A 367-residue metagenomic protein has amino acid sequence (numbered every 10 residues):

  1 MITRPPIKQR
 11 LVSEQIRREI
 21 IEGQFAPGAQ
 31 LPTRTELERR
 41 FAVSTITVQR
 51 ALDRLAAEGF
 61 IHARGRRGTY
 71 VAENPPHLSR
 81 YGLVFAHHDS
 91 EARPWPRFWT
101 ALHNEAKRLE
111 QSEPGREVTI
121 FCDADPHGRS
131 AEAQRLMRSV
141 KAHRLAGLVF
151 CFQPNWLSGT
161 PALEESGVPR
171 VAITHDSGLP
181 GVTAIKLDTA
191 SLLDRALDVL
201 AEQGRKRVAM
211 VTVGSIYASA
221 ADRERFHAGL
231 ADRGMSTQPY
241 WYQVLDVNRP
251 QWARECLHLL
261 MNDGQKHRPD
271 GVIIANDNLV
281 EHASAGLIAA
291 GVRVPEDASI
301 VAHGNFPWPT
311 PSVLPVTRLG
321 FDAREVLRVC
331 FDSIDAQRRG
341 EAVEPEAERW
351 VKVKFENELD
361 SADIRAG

Functional and structural regions predicted by a protein language model:
M1-H77: N-terminal helix-turn-helix DNA-binding module of bacterial transcription factors
R10-E14, E22, R34, P75-S139 (+2 more regions): Amphipathic helical "hinge" segments at domain boundaries
V12, T183-V211, S219-A220, R225 (+2 more regions): Hydrophobic alpha-helical segments within soluble ligand-binding/sensing domains
Q15, R254, H258-G367: Flexible loop/turn connectors
G82-V84, R144-F152, A209-V213, G264-L279 (+1 more regions): Periplasmic-binding protein-like
L109-H127, A209-M210, H227-R254: Short beta-strand elements in bilobed, periplasmic/extracellular small-molecule ligand-binding domains
C151-L192, N278, G304-V316: Flexible loop/hinge segments that line or gate small-molecule binding clefts
A196-M235, P345-A362: An alpha-beta-alpha
